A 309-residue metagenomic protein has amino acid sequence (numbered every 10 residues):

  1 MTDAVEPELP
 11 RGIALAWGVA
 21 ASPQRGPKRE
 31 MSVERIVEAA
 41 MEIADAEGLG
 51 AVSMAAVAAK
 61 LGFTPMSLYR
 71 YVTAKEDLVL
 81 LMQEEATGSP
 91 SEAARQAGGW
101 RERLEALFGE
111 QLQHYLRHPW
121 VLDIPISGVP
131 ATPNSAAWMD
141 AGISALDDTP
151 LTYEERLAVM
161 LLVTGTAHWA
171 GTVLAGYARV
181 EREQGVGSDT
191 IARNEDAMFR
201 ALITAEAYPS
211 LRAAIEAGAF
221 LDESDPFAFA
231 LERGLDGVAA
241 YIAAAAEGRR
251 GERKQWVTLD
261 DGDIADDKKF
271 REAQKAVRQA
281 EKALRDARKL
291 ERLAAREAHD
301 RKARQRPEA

Functional and structural regions predicted by a protein language model:
M1-E30, E206-A213, R249-A309: N-terminal intrinsically disordered/low-complexity leader segments
R35-E42, D77-E92, A106, E110 (+2 more regions): Alpha-helical structural segments
A40-V52: Short helix/strand-capping hinge loops at secondary-structure junctions that flank key functional elements
A46-L49, Y69-V79: HTH DNA-binding helix-turn interface
V52, A56-A59, L68: Append "Primarily bacterial transcriptional regulators
Q83, L112-P130, A141, G176-E181 (+1 more regions): Amphipathic alpha-helical segments used for helix-helix packing
E92-A137, V163: Hydrophobic alpha-helical connector segments
A158-L161, A167-E223: Amphipathic alpha-helical blocks and their helix-capping loop/short-beta junctions
